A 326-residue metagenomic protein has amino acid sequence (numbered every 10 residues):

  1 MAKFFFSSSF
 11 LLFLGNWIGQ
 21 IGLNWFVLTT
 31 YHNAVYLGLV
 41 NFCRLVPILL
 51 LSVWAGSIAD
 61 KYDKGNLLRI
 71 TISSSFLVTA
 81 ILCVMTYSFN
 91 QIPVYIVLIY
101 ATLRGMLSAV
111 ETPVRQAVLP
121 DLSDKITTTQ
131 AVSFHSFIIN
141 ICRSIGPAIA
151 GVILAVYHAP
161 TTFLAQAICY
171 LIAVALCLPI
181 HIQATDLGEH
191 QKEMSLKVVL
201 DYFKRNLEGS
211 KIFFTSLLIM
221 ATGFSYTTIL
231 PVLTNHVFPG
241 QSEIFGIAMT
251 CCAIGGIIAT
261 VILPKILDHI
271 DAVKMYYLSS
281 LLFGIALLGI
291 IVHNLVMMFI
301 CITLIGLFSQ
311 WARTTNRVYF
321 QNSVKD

Functional and structural regions predicted by a protein language model:
M1-P47, D201, N206-T250: Helix-loop boundary and gating motifs at the non-cytosolic
N24-T30, L82-S88, N140, I145-A165 (+1 more regions): Transmembrane alpha-helix termini and helix-breaking/packing motifs in multi-pass membrane transporters
I48-T86: Conserved MFS/SLC helix-loop-helix module at the cytosolic interface between two early adjacent transmembrane helices
L50-V53, L67, T71, L218 (+2 more regions): C-terminal transmembrane bundle of multi-pass solute transporters/carriers
V84-Y100, I290-I302: Helix-loop junctions at membrane interfaces in 12-TM secondary transporters
Y100-I141: Cytoplasmic helix-loop-helix junction between adjacent transmembrane helices in 12-TM secondary transporters
T162-P179: Symmetry-related core transmembrane helices of the 12-TM Major Facilitator Superfamily/SLC fold
L178-D201: Flexible cytoplasmic inter-helical loops of multi-pass small-molecule transporters
